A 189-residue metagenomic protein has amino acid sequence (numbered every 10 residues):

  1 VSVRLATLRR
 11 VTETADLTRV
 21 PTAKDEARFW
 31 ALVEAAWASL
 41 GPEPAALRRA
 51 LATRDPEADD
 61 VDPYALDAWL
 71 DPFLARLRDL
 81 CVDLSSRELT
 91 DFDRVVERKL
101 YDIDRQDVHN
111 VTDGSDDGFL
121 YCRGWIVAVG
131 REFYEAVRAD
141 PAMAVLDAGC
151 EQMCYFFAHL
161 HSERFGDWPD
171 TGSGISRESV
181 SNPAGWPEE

Functional and structural regions predicted by a protein language model:
L8, T12-Y101, R105: N-terminal domain-onset segments
K24-D25, L32, Y64, D117-L120 (+2 more regions): Alpha-helical structural elements
A75-A148: Core of folded catalytic or high-affinity ligand/protein-binding domains in predominantly eukaryotic proteins
R131-A136, D140-E189: Basic, alpha-helical nucleic-acid-binding regions used in initiation and control of genome expression
